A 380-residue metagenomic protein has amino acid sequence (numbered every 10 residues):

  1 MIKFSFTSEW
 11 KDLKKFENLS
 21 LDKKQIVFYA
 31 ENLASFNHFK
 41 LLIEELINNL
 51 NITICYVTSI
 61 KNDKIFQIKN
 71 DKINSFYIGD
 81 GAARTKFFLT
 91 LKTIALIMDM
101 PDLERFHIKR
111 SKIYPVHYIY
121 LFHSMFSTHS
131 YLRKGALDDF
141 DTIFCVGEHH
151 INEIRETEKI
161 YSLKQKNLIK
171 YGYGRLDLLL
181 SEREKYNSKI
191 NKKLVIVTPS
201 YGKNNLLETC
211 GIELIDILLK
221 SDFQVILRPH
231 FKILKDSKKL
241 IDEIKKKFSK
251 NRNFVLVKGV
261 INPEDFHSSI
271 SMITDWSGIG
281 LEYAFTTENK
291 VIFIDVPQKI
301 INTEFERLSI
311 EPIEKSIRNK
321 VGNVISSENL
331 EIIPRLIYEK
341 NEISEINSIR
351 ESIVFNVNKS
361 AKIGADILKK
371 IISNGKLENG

Functional and structural regions predicted by a protein language model:
M1-K24, N32, L368, G380: Membrane-proximal basic amphipathic "stem/tether" segments
I2-K11, A136-T209, F231-L234, I346: A nucleotide-sugar donor-handling region in carbohydrate enzymes
V27-L180: Active-site and donor-binding regions of nucleotide-sugar-utilizing enzymes
S35-N51, G174-I244, N323, S327 (+1 more regions): Conserved catalytic-core segment of nucleotide-activated headgroup transferases in glycan assembly
V57-D71, K220-V257: Catalytic donor nucleotide-activated moiety binding site of glycosyltransferases and closely related
D80-R84, K239-L281: Donor nucleotide-activated moiety binding/catalytic core segment of transferases that use nucleotide-activated donors
L137, Q165, G278-S352: Catalytic binding pocket for nucleotide-activated donors in carbohydrate/polymer assembly enzymes
V357-G380: C-terminal alpha-helical cap of glycosyltransferases
